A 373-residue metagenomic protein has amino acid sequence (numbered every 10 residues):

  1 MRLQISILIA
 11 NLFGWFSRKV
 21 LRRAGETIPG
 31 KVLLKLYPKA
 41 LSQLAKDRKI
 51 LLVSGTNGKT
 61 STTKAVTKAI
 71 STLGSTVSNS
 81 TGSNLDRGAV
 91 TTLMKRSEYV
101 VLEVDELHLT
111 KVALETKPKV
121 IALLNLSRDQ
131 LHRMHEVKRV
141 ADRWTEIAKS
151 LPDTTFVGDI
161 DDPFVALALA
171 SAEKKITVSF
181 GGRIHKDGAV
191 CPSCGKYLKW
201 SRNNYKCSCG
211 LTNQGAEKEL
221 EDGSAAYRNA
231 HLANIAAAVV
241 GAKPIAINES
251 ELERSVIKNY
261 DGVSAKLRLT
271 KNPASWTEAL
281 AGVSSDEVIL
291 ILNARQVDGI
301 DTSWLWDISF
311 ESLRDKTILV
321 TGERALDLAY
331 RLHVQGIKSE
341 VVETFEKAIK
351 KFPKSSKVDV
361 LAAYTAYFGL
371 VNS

Functional and structural regions predicted by a protein language model:
Q4-I176: Phosphate-binding loop of NTP-binding sites
T92, T110-T116, F164, A168 (+5 more regions): A short acidic, amphipathic alpha-helical/loop segment
L102-D129, A168-S224, L252-E253: Extended acidic/charged loop-beta regions that coordinate divalent cations and stabilize anionic phosphate/carboxylate
E103, L124, V157, N229 (+3 more regions): Residue-level signal for inorganic ion chemistry
E106-H108, I160-V165, E323-L326, T344-K347 (+1 more regions): Short, polar loop motifs at secondary-structure junctions
H185, V263, L269-E343, T365-A366: Active-site beta-alpha connecting loops in nucleotide-dependent enzymes
A233-T270: Gly/charged, well-structured mid-domain segments that form the phosphate/adenylate-handling core of ATP-dependent
K347-S373: A glycine-rich beta-strand to alpha-helix segment that forms a phosphate/ribose-binding loop at ligand/cofactor sites
